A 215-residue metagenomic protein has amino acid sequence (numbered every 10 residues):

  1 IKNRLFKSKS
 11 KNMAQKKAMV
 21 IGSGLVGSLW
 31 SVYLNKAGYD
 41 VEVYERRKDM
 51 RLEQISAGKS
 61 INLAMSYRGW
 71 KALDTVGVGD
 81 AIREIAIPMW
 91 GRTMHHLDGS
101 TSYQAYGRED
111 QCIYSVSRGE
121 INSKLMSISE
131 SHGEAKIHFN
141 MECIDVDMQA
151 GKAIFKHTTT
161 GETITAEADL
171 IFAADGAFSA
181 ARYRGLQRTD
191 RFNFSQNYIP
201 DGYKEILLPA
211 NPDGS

Functional and structural regions predicted by a protein language model:
K2-A18, K36-A37: Extreme N-terminal leader/targeting segments of oxidoreductases
M13-V20, E45, L52, A150-A153 (+1 more regions): Long, low-complexity, intrinsically disordered polar/charged segments
A14, S66-E205: Conserved N-terminal helical subregion
K16-V43: N-terminal Rossmann-like FAD-binding beta1-loop-alpha1 element of flavoenzymes
V26, D49, F178: Conserved Rossmann-like nucleotide-cofactor binding loop
N35-G58: Glycine-rich FAD pyrophosphate-binding loop
I55-I61, R108-C112: Short glycine-enriched, charge-decorated loop/helix-capping segments at active-site entrances that position
D201-S215: Flavin-dependent oxidoreductases
